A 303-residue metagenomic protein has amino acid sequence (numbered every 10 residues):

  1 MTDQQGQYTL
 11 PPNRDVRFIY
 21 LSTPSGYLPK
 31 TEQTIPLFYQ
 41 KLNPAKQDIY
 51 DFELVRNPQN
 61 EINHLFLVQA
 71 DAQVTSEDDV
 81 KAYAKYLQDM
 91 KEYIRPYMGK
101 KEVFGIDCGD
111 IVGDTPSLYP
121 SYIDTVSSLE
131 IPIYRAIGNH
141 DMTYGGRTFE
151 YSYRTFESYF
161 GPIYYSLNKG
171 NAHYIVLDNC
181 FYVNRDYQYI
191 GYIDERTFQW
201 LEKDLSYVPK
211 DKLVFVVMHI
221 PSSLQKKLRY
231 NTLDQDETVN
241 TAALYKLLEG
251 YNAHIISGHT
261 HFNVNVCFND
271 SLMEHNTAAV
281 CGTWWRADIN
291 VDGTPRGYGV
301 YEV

Functional and structural regions predicted by a protein language model:
M1-Q7, P11: Short, acidic Ser/Thr/Gly-rich low-complexity loop/linker segments typical of extracellular and cell-surface proteins
D15-Q40: A short, solvent-exposed loop/turn motif at the edges and junctions of modular extracellular/periplasmic domains
S25-K30, K41-L42, P116-K210, N231-H254 (+1 more regions): Extended active-site neighborhood of metal-dependent phosphoesterases/phosphodiesterases
T34-Y119: N-terminal active-site segment of His-dependent metallophosphoesterases
D71, G109-D110, G138-N139, H219 (+1 more regions): Active-site glycine-centered loops adjacent to acidic/histidine catalytic or metal-binding residues that shape
N179, V217-S222, H259-T260: Short, well-ordered beta-to-alpha junction loops that form the rim of enzyme active sites and present histidine/acidic
L205-N231: Short acidic, glycine-rich surface-loop motifs adjacent to enzyme active sites
